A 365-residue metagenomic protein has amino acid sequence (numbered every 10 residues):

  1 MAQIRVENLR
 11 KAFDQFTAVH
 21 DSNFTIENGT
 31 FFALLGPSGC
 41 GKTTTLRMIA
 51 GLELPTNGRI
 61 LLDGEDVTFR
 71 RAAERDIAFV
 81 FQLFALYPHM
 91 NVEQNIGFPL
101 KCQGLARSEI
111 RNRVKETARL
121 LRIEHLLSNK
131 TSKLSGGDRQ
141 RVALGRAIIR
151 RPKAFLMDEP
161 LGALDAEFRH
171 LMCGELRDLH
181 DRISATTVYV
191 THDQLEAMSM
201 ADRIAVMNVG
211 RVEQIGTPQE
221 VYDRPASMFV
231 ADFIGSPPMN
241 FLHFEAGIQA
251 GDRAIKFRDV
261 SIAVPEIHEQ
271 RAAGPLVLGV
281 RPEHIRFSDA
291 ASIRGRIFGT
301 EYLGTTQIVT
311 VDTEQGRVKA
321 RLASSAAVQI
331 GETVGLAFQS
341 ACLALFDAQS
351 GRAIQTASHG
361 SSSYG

Functional and structural regions predicted by a protein language model:
R5, T25, L61, G335-A337: ABC ATPase nucleotide-binding domain
S22-A33: Pre-Walker A (P-loop) beta-loop-beta motif of ABC nucleotide-binding domains
L35-P37: The feature captures the beta-strand-to-loop junction immediately N-terminal to the Walker
A50: Helix-to-loop junction immediately C-terminal to a conserved catalytic motif
G58-D66: Conserved ABC transporter NBD signature motif
A72-A78, Q82-F229: ABC ATPase nucleotide-binding domains
P237-F241, I248-G365: Non-catalytic connector elements of ABC transporters
